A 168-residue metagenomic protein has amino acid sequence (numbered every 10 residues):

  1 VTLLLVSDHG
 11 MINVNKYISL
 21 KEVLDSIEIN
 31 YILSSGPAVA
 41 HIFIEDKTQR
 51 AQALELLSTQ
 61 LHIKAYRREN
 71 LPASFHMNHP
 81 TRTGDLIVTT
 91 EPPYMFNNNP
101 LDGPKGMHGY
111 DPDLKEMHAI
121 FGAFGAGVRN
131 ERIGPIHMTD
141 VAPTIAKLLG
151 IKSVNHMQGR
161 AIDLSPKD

Functional and structural regions predicted by a protein language model:
V1-L20, I145: Metal-dependent active-site segment of extracytoplasmic phospho-/sulfohydrolases and closely related
V1-T2, E69, H156-R160: Acidic carboxylate-rich catalytic motifs and surrounding loops in phosphoryl-/glycosyl-chemistry enzymes
I12-V23, S74-N78, T83: Substrate-binding cleft/loops of secretory-pathway carbohydrate-active enzymes
V14, F124-A126, H156: Generic hydrophobic alpha-helical membrane-span motif
S34-T144: Active-site neighborhoods of enzymes that stabilize oxyanions during catalysis
D140-D168: …; additionally, a secondary subgroup of soluble metalloenzymes is captured
